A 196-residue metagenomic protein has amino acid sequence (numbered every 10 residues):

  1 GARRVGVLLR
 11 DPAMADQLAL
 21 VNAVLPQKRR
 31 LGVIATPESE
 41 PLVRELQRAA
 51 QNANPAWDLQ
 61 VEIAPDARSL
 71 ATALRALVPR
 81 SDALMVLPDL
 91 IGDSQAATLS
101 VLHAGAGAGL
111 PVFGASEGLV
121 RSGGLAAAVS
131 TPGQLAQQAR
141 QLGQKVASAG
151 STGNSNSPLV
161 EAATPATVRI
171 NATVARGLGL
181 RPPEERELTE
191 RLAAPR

Functional and structural regions predicted by a protein language model:
G1-R196: Short hydrophobic alpha-helices and adjacent helix-cap/hinge residues
